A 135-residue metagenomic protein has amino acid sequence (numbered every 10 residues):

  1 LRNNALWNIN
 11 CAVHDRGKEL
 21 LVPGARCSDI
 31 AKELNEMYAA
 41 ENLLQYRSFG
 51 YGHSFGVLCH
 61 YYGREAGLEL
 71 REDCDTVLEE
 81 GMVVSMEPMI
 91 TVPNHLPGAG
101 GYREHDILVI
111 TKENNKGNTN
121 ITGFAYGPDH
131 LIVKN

Functional and structural regions predicted by a protein language model:
L1-N135: Active-site neighborhoods and metal-handling regions in enzymes and metal-associated proteins
